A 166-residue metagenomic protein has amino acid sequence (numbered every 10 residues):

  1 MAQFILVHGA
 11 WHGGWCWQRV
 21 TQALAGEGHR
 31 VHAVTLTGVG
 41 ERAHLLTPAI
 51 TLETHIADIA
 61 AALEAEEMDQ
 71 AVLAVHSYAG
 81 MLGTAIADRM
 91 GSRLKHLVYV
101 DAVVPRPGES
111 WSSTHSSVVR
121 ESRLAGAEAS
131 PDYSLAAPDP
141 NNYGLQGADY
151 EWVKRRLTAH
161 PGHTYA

Functional and structural regions predicted by a protein language model:
A2-H8: Short beta-strand element of the alpha/beta-hydrolase
G9-H12, S77-Y78: Active-site glycine-rich loops that stabilize anionic/oxyanionic intermediates across multiple enzyme folds
W11-R19, V31: Serine-hydrolase catalytic-loop signature spanning alpha/beta hydrolases and amidase-signature enzymes
R30-H32, L36-V72, D88-R89, S112-S117: Active-site loop/oxyanion-hole signature of alpha/beta-hydrolase fold enzymes
A74-V75, A79, G83: Gly/Ala-rich beta-loop-alpha elbow adjacent to hydrolase catalytic centers
D88-A136, P161-Y165: Flexible "cap/lid" loop of the alpha/beta hydrolase fold
W152-A166: Active-site nucleophile elbow and catalytic-triad environment of alpha/beta-hydrolase enzymes
